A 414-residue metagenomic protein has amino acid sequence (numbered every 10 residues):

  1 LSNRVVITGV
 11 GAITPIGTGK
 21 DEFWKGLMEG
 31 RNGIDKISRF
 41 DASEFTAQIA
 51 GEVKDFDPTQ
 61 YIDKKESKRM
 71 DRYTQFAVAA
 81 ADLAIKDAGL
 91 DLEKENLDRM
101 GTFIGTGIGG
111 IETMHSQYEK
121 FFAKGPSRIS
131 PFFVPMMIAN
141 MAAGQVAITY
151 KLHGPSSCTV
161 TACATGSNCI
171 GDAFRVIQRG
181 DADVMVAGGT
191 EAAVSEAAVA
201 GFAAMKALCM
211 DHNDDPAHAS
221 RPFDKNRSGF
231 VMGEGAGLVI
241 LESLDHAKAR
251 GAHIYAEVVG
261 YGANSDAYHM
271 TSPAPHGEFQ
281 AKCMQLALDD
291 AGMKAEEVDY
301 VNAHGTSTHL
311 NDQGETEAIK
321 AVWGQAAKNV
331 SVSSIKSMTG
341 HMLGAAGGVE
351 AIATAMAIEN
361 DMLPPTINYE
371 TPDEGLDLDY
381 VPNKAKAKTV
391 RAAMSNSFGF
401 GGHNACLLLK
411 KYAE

Functional and structural regions predicted by a protein language model:
L1-E66, A88, D245-E257, I352-T366 (+1 more regions): ACP-dependent fatty acid/polyketide chain-elongation machinery
R4-T8, D35, D215-A291, Y300 (+1 more regions): Condensing-enzyme catalytic core mediating Claisen C-C bond formation in acyl metabolism
I7, E22-W24, M28-T161, T190-G201 (+1 more regions): Conserved beta-ketoacyl condensing-enzyme motif
K20-G26, E112-P126, V176-R179, V199-H212 (+3 more regions): A glycine- and small-aliphatic-rich helix-loop capping segment at beta-alpha/alpha-beta transitions that lines
A77-L90, A139-A143, A147-E191, F230-A252 (+2 more regions): Active-site-proximal alpha-helical scaffold in enzymes
A84-N96, A247-I254, M284-Y300, V322-A326: Phosphate/pyrophosphate-binding loops at sites that engage ATP/ADP/AMP, CoA/4′-phosphopantetheine, polyphosphate
A123-S130, N168-G171, R175, E191-A249 (+1 more regions): Glycine-/small-residue-rich "gating" segment that lines the acyl/pantetheine channel and substrate pocket
D181-S228, Y261-P275, G305-D312, N329-D379: Acyl-CoA/ACP chain-elongation machinery
